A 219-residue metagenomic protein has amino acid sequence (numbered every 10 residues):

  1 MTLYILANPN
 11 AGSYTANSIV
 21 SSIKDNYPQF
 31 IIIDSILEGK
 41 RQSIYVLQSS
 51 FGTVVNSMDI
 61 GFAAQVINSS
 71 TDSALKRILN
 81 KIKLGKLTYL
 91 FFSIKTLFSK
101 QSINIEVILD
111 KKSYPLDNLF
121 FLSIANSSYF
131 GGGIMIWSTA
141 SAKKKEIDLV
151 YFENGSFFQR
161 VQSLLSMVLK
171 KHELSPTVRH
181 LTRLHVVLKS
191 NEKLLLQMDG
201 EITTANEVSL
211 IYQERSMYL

Functional and structural regions predicted by a protein language model:
Y4-A7, T15, Y27-N118: Catalytic core of DAGKc-family lipid kinases
N10, S128-Y129, N154: Short, glycine/serine-rich, charged loops/turns that create anion-binding and catalytic segments at active sites
G12-A16, G131, L219: Short N-terminal binding/cap micro-motifs at the start of the first secondary-structure element
T15-I23: Short, well-formed alpha-helical segments that are part of the catalytic scaffolds of diverse glycosyltransferases
A63-V66, P115-D117, F130-G133, F157-R160: Short acidic/glycine-rich loop or secondary-structure boundary segments that cap or lie
A74-L87, G132, S138-F157: Gly/Ser/Thr-rich active-site loops/lids in small-molecule metabolic enzymes that frequently grip phosphoryl groups
L109-K111, L116, S141-K144, D148-L219: ATP/nucleoside-binding phosphotransfer catalytic cores, i.e., glycine-rich phosphate-binding loops
S123-W137, I202: Glycine-rich phosphate/pyrophosphate-binding beta-alpha loops
